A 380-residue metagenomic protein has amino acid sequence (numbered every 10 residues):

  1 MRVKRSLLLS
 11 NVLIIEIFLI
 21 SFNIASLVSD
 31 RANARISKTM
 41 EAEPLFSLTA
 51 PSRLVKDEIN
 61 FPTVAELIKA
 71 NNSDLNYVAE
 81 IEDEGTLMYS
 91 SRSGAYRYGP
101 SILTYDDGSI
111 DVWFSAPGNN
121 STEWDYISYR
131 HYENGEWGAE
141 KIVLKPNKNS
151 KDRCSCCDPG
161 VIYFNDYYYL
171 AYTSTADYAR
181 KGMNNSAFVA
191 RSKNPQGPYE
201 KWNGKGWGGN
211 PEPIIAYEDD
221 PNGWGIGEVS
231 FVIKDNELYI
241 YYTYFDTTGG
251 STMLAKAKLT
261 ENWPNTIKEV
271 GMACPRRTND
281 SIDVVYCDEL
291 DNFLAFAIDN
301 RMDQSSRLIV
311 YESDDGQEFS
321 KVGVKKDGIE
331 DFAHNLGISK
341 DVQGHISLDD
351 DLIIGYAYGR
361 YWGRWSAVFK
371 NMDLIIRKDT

Functional and structural regions predicted by a protein language model:
M1-L13: N-terminal Sec-pathway targeting helices
K4-S6, I17, E43: Absolute N-terminal positional cue centered near the fourth residue
N11-N23: Hydrophobic membrane-insertion alpha-helices, especially the h-region of bacterial N-terminal signal peptides
N23, L27, A32-C154, I162-N222 (+3 more regions): Beta-rich carbohydrate-recognition and catalytic domains
P159: Hydrophobic/aromatic beta-strand elements that line small-molecule binding cavities or substrate pockets in beta-rich
